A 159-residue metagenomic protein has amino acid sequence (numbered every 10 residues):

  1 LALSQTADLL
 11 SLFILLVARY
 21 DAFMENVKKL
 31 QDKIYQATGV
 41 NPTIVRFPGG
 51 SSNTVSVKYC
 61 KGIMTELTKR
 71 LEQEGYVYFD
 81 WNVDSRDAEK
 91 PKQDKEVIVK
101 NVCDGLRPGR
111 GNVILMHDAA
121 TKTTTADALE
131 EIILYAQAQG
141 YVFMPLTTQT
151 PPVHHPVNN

Functional and structural regions predicted by a protein language model:
L3-T6, I14-L115, A119-V142, T148-P151 (+1 more regions): Catalytic domains of cell-wall/extracellular-matrix polysaccharide-remodeling enzymes, centered on de-N-acetylation
